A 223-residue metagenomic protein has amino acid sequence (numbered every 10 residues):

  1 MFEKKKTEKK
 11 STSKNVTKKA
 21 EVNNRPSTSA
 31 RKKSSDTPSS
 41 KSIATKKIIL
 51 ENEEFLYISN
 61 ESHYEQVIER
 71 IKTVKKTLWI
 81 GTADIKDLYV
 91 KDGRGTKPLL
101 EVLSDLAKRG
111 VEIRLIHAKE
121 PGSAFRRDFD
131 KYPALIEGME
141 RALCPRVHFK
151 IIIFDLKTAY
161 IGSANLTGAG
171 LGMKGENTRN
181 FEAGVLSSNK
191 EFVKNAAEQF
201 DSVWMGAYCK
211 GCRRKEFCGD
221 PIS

Functional and structural regions predicted by a protein language model:
F2, S35-L115, E191: PLD-like (HKD) phosphodiesterase/transphosphatidyltransferase domain
E3-K41: Intrinsically disordered, polybasic Lys/Arg-rich low-complexity tracts
I58-N60, I80-A83, I116-K119, A142-P145 (+3 more regions): Short His-Asn-centered micro-motif
Y64, A142-R146, T178: Short solvent-exposed loop/turn micro-motifs enriched in small/polar/acidic residues
P121-R127: Short, charged/polar "capping" segments at the starts of alpha-helices and the immediately preceding loops
F129-P145: Structural recognition of alpha->loop->beta junctions
K150-I153, V185: Short beta-strand scaffold segments in enzyme catalytic cores
T158-S223: Signature of lipid phosphatidyltransferase scaffolds
